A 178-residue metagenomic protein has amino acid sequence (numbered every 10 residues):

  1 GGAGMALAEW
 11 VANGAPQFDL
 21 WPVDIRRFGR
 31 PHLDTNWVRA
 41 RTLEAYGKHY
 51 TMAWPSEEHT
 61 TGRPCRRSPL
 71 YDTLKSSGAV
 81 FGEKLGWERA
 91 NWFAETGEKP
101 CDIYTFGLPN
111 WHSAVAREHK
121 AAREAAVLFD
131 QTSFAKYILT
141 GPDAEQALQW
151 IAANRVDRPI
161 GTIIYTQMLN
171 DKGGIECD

Functional and structural regions predicted by a protein language model:
G2-W21: Internal hydrophobic alpha-helix adjacent to the cofactor/substrate pocket in enzyme cavities
F18, P22-D178: Glycine/proline-enriched, intrinsically flexible loops and inter-domain linkers
